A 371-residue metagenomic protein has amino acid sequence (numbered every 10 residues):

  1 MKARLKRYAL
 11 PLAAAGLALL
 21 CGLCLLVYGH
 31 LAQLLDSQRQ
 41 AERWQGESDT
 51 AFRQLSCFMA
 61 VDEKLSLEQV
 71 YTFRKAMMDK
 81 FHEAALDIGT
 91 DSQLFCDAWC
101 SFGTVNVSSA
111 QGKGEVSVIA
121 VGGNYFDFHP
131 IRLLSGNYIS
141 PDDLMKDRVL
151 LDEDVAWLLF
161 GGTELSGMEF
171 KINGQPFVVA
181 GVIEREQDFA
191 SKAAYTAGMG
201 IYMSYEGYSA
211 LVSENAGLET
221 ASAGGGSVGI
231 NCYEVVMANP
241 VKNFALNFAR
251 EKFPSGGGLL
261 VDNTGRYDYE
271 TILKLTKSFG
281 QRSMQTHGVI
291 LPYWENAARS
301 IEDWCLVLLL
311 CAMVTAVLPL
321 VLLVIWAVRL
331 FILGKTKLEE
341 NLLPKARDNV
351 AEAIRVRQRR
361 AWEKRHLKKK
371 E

Functional and structural regions predicted by a protein language model:
K2-A41: Hydrophobic secretory-pathway targeting helix
H30-F102: Membrane-proximal extracellular/periplasmic loop immediately following the first transmembrane helix
K64-T72, Q111-V116, M145-D147, Q187-M203 (+1 more regions): Solvent-exposed, non-transmembrane alpha-helical starts
Q93-Y138, D143: The feature marks short, hydrophobic/small-residue-biased sequence motifs that occur predominantly
G112-E115, A120, N137-L150, E169-R185: Beta-strand-rich non-transmembrane domains
N124-L133, E153-E219, G226-A238, N247 (+1 more regions): Mid-to-C-terminal secondary-structure elements that act as membrane-proximal/extracytoplasmic interface segments
A298-P319: N-terminal membrane-entry
A316-E363: Juxtamembrane interface at the cytosolic side of transmembrane helices
